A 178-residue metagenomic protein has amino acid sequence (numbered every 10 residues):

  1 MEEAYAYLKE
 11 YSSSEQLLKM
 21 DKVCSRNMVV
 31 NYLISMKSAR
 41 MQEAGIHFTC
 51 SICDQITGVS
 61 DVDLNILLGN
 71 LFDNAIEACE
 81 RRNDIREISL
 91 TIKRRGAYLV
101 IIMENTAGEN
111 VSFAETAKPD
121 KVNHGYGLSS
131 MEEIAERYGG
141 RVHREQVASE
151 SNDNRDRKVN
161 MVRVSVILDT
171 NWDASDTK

Functional and structural regions predicted by a protein language model:
A6-E10, C24-A44: Short beta-to-alpha transition helix within the HATPase_c
K22, R26, H47-L68: Conserved short strand/loop->alpha-helix "switch" segment adjacent to the catalytic nucleotide/phosphoryl-transfer site
F48-D54, R94-G96, N105-A107: Heptad-repeat coiled-coil segments of the DHp/HisKA dimerization-phosphoacceptor module
D61-N83: Conserved ATP-binding N-box helix of the HATPase_c
I85-A97: Short beta-strand/loop element within the Bergerat-fold HATPase_c
A97-S129, S175-T177: Glycine-rich/acidic phosphate-handling loop/turn and adjacent ATP-lid/helix of nucleotide-binding kinase/ATPase domains
E109, V147-S165, N171: Glycine-rich nucleotide-binding loop
